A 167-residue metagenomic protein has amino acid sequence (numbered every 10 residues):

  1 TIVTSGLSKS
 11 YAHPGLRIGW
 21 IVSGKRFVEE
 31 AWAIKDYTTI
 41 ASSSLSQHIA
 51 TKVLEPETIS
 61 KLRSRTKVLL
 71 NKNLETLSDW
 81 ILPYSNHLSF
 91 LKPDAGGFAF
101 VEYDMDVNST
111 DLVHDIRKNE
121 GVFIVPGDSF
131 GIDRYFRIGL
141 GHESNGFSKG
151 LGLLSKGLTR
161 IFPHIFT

Functional and structural regions predicted by a protein language model:
T1, L88, V122: Short, conserved active-site loop motifs that form the nucleotide-linked donor/cofactor pocket
I2-N71, G152: Conserved core segment of the aminotransferase class I/II
G6, V101-E102, I124-G127: Thr-Gly-centered strand-to-loop micro-motif
G15, A95-G97, G131-R134: Short acidic/glycine-enriched loop/turn segments that link adjacent beta-strands
G24-K25, E55, E102-D104, G141-E143: Residue-level recognition of strand-loop junctions within catalytic nucleotide-signaling folds
Q47, T51, K67-S78, S89-Y103: Conserved glycine-rich beta-strand-loop-beta hairpin in the small C-terminal domain of fold type I
D106-V107, H114-I124, F130-T167: PLP-dependent enzyme catalytic core of the Aspartate aminotransferase-like
